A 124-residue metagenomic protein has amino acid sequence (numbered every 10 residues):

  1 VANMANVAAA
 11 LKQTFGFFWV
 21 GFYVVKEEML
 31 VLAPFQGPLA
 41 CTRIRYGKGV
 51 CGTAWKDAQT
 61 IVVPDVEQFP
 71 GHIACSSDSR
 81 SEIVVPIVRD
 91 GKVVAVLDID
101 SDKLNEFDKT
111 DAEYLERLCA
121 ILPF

Functional and structural regions predicted by a protein language model:
V1-F35, R117, I121-L122: Intrinsically disordered, low-complexity terminal regulatory regions
V1-M4, G47, D108, A112-L115: Short, structured helix-loop boundary elements
W19, V84, V96: Short hydrophobic/aromatic beta-strand element in the GNAT-like acyltransferase core that lines or flanks the acyl-donor
V25-S77: Regulatory sensory and allosteric helical modules in signal-transduction proteins and certain transcription factors
A58, V62, R89, F124: Localized chelating/binding microdomains that coordinate divalent metal ions or stabilize phosphate-bearing
S81-V88: A short, aliphatic-rich beta-strand micro-motif
V88-S101: Sensory-domain boundary capping and coupling elements
S101-F124: Juxtadomain coupling helices with adjacent low-complexity linkers
